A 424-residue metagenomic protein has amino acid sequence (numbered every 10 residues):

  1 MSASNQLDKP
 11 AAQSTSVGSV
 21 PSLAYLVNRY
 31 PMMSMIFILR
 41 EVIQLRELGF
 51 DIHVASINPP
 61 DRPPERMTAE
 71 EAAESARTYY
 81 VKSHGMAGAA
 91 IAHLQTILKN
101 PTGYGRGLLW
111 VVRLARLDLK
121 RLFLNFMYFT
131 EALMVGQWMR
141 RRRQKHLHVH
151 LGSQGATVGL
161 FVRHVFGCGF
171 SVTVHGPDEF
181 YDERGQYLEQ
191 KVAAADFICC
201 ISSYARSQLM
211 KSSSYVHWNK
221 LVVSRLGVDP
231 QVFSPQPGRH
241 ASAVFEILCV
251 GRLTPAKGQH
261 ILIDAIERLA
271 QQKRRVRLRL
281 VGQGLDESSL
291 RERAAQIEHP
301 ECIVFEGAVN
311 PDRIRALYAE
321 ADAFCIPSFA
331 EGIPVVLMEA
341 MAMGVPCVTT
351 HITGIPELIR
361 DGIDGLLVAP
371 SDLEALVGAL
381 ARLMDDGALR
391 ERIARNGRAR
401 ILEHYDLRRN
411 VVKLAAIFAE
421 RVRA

Functional and structural regions predicted by a protein language model:
I36, F245, C249-R268, K273 (+4 more regions): A conserved mid-protein helix/loop that constitutes part of the nucleotide-sugar donor-binding site
V192, A308-V309, A316-A321: Short alpha-helical donor nucleotide-sugar binding micro-motif in glycosyltransferases
Y204, G227: Carbohydrate-associated surface elements
R291-V309: Nucleotide-activated donor-binding/catalytic signature segment of Leloir-type glycosyltransferases, i.e., the conserved
F329: Aromatic "clamp/platform" in nucleotide-sugar-dependent glycosyltransferases that forms part of the donor/acceptor
P346-T349: Short hydrophobic beta-strand element within catalytic cores of glycosyltransferases and related nucleotide-activated
D361-G362, L366-L373, R382-G387: Conserved acidic donor-binding segment of nucleotide-sugar-dependent glycosyltransferases
A375, R382, L389-A416: A short, well-ordered alpha-helix in the C-terminal region of glycosyltransferases
